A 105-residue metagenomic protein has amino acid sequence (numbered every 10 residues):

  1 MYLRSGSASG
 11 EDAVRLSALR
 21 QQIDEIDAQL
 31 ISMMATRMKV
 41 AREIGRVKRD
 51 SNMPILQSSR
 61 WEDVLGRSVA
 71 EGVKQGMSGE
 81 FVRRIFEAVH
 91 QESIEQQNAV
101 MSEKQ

Functional and structural regions predicted by a protein language model:
M1-Q105: Domain-level signature for soluble enzymes in the chorismate/prephenate branch of the shikimate pathway
